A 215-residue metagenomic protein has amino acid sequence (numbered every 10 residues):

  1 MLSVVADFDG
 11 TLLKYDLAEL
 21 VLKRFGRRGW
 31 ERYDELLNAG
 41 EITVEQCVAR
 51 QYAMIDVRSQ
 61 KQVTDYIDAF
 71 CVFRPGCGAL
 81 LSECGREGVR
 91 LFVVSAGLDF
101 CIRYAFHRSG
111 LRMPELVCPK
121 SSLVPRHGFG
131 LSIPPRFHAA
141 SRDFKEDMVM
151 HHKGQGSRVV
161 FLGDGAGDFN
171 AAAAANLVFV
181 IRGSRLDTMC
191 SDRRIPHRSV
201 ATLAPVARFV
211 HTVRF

Functional and structural regions predicted by a protein language model:
M1-E45, A49-A53: Active-site neighborhood of HAD-like aspartate-dependent phosphohydrolases
L20, G76, F100-Y104, N170-A171 (+1 more regions): Phosphate- and divalent-cation-binding pockets in alpha/beta enzyme and binding domains that engage nucleotide-derived
E45-A79, E87-V89: Metal-dependent phosphoesterase signature
C77-H107, E115-K120: Substrate-recognition element of Asp-dependent hydrolases with the DxDx(T/V) motif
S95-A96, G156-R194: Acidic, Mg2+-coordinating phosphoryl-transfer loop and its flanking beta/alpha structural elements, shared across
R103-V159: Substrate-recognition "cap/lid" segment bordering the active-site pocket of phosphatases
V117, V180-I181, H197-A204: Short acidic-hydrophobic, aromatic-tinged amphipathic segments that line or gate anion-handling sites
V124-F129, T188-P196, A207-H211: Short, charged, surface-exposed secondary-structure boundary motifs
